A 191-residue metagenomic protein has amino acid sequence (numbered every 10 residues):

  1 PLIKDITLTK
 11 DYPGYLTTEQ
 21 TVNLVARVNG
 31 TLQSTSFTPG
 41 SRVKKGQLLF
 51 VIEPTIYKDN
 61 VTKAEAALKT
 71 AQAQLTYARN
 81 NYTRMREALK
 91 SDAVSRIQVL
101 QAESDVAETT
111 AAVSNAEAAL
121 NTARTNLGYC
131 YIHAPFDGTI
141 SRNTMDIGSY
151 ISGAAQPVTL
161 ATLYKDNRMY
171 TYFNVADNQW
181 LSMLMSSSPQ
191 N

Functional and structural regions predicted by a protein language model:
P1-D5: Short, polar/charged loop or turn motifs at beta-strand boundaries
T7-D11, T17, N23-A155, Y170-Y172 (+1 more regions): Amphipathic alpha-helical coiled-coil/rod segments that serve as protein-protein coupling scaffolds
Q190-N191: Short conserved beta-strand and strand-loop elements enriched in small hydrophobics with frequent Asp/Gly
